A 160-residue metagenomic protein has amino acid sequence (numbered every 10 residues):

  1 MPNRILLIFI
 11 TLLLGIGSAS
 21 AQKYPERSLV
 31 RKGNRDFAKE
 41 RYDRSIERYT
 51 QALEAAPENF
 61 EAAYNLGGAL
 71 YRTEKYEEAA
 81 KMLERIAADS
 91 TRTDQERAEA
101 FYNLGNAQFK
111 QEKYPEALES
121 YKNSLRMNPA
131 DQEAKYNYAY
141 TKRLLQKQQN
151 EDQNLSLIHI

Functional and structural regions predicted by a protein language model:
M1-L6: Bacterial N-terminal signal peptides that target proteins for export
I8-G15: Bacterial N-terminal signal peptides
I16-P25: Bacterial Sec-dependent signal peptides at the C-terminal "C-region" and cleavage site
A21-Q22, A55, T93, M127: Short coil/turn linker motifs that delimit alpha-helical repeat modules in TPR/alpha-solenoid proteins
Y24-R44: Alpha-helical segment of the N-proximal tetratricopeptide repeat
R44-E84: N-terminal, post-signal-peptide region of Sec/Tat-exported proteins
G68-I158: Feature detects intrinsically disordered, low-complexity acidic/polar segments
